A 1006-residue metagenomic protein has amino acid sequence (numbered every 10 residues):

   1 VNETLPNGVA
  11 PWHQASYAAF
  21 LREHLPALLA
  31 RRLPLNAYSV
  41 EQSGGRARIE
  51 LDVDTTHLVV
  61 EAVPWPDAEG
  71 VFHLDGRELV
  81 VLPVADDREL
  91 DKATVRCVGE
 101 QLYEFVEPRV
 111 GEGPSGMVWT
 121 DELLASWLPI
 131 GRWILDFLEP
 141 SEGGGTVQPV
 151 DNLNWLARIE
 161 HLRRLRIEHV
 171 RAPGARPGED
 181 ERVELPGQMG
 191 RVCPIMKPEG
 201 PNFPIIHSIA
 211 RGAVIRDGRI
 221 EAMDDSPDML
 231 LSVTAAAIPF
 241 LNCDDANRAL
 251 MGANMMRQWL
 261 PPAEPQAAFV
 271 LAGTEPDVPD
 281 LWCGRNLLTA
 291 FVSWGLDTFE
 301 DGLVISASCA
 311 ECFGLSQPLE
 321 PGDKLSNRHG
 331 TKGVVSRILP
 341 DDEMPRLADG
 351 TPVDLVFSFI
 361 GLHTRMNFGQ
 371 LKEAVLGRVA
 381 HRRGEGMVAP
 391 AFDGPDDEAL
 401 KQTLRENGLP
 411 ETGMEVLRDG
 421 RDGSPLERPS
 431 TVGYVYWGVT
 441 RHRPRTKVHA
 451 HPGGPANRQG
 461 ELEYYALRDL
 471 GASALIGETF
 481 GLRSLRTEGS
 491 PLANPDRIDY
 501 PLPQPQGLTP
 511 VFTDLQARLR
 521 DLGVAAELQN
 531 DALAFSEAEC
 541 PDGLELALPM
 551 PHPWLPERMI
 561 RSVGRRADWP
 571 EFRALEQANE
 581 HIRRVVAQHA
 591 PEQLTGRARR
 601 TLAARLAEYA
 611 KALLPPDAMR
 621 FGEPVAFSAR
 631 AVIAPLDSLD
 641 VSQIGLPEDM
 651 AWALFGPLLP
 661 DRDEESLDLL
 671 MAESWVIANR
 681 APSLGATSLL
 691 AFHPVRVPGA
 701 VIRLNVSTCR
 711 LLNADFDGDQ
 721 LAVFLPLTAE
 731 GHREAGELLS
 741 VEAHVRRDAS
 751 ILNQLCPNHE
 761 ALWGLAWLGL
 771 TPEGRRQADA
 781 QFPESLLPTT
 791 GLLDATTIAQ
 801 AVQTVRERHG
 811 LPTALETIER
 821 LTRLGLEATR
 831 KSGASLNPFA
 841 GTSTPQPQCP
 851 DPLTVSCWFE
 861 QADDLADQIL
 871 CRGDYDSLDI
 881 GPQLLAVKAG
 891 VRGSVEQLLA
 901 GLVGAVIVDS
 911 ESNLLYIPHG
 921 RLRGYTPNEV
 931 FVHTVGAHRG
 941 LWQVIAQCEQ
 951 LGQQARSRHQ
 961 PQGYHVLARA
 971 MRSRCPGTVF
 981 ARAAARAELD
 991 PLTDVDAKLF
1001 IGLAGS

Functional and structural regions predicted by a protein language model:
V1-F203, H207-V304, G314, E320-D323 (+3 more regions): Conserved N-terminal architectural modules of multi-subunit, DNA-dependent RNA polymerase core subunits
N36, V53-H57, V63-D67, G174-D180 (+18 more regions): Phosphate-interacting basic helix/loop segments used at nucleotide- and nucleic-acid interfaces
E61-P64, G70-L74, V81-P83, G174-R176 (+29 more regions): Replace "in large, NTP-powered and nucleic-acid-processing enzymes" with "in large, NTP-powered factors and other
R77, T94, V98, Q188 (+31 more regions): Helical mechanochemical/support elements of P-loop NTPase systems and associated helical scaffolds
D91-Q101, G116, D280-N286, W294-D297 (+4 more regions): Core catalytic machinery and nucleic-acid-binding channels of phosphodiester-processing enzymes
N286-A290, W294-L296, D301, K324-L325 (+6 more regions): OB-fold/S1-family RNA-binding modules
T331-R337, Q370-K372, G408-V416, Y434-G454 (+9 more regions): Long amphipathic alpha-helical segments
L470-G471, F480-L492, Q868, R872-S1006: Extended, low-charge hydrophobic alpha-helical regions
